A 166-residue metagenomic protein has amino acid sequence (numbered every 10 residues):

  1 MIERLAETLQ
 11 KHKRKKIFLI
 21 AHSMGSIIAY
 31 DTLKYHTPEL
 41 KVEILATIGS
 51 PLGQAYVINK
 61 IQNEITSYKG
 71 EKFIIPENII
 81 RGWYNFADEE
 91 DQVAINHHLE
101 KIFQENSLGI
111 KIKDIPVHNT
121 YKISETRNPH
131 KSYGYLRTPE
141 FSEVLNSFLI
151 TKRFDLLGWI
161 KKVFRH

Functional and structural regions predicted by a protein language model:
M1-I20, M24-H166: Lipid deacylating catalytic domains
